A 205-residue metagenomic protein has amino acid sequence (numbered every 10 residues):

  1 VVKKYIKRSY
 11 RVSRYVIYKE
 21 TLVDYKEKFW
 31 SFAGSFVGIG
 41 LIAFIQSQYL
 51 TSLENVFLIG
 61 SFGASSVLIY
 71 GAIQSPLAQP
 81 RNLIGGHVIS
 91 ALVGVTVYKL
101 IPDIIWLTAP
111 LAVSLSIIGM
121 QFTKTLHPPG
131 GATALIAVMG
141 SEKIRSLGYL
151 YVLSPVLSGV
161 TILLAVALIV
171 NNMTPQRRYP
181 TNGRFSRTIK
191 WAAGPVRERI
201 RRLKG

Functional and structural regions predicted by a protein language model:
V1-L92, I101-P110, R145-L157, T161-G205: Alpha-helical transmembrane segments and their membrane-interface boundaries that form or gate the permeation pathway
V56-A72, V113-S146: Pore- and pathway-forming membrane helices of multi-pass small-molecule/ion transporters and channels
V93-D103, A109-T125, A134, V138-M139 (+1 more regions): Short helix-perturbing small/polar motifs within transmembrane alpha-helices
